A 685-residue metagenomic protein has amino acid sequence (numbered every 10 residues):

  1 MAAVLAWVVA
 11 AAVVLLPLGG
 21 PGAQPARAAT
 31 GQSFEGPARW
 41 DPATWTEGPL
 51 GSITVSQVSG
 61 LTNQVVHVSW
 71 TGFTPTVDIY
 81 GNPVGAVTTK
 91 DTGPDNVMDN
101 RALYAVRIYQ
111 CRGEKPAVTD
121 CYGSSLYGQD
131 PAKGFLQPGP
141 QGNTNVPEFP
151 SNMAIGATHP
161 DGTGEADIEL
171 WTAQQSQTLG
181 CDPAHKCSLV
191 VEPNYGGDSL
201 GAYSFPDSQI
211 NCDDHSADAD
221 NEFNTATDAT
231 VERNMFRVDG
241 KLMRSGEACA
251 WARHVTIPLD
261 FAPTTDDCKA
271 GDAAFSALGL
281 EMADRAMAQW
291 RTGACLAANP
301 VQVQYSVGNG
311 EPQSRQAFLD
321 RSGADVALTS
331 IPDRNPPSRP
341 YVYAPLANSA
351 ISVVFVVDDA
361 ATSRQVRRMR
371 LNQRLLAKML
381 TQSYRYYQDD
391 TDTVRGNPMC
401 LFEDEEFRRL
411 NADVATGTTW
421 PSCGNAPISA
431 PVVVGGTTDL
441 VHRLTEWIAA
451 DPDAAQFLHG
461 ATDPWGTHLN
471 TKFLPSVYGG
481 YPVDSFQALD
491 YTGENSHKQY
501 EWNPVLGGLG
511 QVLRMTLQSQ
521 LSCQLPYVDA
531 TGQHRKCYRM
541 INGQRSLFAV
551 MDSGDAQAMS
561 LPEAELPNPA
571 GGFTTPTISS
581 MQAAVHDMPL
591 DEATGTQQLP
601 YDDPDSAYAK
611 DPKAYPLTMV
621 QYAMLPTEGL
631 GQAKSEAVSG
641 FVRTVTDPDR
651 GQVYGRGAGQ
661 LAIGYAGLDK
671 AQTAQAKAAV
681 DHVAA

Functional and structural regions predicted by a protein language model:
M1-A28, W70: Secretory targeting and sorting signals
G31-A685: Flexible loop/hinge segments at secondary-structure junctions
